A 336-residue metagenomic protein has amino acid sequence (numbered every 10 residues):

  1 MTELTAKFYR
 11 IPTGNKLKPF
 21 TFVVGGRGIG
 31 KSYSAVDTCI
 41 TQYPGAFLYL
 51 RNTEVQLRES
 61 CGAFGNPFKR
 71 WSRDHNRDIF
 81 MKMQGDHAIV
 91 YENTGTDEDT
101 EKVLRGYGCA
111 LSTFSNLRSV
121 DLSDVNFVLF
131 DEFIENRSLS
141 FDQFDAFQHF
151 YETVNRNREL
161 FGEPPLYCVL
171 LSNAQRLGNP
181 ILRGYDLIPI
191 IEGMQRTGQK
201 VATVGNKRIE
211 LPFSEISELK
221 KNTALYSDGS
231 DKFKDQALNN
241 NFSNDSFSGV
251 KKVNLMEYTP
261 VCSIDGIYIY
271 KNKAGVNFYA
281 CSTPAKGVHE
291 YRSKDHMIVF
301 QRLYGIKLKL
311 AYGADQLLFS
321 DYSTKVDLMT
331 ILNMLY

Functional and structural regions predicted by a protein language model:
T2-Y336: Phosphate/NTP-binding elements of NTP-utilizing enzymes
